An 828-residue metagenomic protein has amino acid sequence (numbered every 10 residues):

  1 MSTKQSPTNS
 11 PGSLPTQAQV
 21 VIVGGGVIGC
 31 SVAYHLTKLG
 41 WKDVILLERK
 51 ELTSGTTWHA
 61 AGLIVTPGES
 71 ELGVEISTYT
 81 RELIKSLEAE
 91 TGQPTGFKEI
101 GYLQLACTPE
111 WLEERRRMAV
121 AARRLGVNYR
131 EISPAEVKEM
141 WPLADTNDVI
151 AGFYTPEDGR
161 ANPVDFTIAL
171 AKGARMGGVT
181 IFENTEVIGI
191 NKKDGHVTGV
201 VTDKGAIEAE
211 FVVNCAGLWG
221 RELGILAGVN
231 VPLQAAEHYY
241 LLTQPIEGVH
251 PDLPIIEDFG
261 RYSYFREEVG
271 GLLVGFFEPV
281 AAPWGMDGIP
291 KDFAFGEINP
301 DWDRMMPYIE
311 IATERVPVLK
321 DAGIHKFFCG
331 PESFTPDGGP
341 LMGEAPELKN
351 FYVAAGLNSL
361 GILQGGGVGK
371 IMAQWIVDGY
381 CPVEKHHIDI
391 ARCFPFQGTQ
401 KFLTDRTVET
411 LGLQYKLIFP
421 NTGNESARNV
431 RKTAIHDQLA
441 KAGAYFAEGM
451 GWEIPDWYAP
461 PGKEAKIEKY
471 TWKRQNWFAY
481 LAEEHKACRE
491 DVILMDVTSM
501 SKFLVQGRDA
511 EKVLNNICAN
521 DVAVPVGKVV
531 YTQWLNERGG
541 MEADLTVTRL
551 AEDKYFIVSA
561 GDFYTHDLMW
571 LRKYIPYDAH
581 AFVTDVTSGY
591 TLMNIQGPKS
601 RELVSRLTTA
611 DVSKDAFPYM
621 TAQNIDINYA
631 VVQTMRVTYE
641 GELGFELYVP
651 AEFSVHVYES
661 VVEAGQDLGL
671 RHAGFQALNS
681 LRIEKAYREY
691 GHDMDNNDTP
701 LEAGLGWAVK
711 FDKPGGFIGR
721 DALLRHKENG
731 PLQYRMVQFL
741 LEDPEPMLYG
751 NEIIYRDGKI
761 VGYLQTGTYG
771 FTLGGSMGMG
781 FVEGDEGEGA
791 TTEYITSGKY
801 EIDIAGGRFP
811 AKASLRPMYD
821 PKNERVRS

Functional and structural regions predicted by a protein language model:
M1-V20, K38-K42: Extreme N-terminal leader/targeting segments of oxidoreductases
S2, K85-S86, K98, C107-E183 (+4 more regions): Flavin (FAD/FMN) cofactor-binding and adjacent substrate-gating region of FAD-dependent oxidoreductase domains
S31, I190-N299, P307-V318, K401-G423 (+2 more regions): Flavin-dependent oxidoreductases
T37-T57: Glycine-rich FAD pyrophosphate-binding loop
A61-M140, G260-F265, V269-G271, D292 (+4 more regions): Dinucleotide-binding Rossmann-like beta1-alpha1 core, especially the glycine-rich loop that anchors the ADP
A61-T66, Y102-Q104, A227-P251, P307 (+5 more regions): Central beta-strand plus flanking loop segment that forms part of the substrate or channel wall within the catalytic
G260, V269, K291, G296-V430: C-terminal catalytic lobe of FAD-dependent flavoproteins
V383, H387-S828: Glycine/proline-enriched, intrinsically flexible loops and inter-domain linkers
